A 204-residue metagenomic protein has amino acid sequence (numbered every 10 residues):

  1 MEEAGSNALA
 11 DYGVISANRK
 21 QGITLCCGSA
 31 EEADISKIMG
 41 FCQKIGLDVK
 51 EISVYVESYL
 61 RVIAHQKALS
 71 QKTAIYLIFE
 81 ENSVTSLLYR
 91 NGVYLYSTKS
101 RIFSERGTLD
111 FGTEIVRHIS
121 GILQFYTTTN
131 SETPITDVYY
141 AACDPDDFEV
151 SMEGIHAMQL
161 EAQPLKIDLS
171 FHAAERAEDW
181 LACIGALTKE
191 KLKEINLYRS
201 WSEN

Functional and structural regions predicted by a protein language model:
M1-N204: Hydrophobic/aromatic-enriched cytosolic interaction surfaces used to assemble or bind macromolecules
